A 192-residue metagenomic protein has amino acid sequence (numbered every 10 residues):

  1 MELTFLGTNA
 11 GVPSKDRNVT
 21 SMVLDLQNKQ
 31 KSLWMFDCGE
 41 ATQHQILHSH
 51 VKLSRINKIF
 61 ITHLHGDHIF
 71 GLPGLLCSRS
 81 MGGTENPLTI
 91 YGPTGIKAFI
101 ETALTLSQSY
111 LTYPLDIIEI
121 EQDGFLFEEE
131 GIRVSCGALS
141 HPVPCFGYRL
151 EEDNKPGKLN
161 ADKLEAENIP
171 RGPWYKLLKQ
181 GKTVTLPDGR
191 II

Functional and structural regions predicted by a protein language model:
M1-S49, E85-P87, Y148-L150, G157: Conserved beta-strand hairpin/beta-sheet module of binuclear metal-dependent hydrolase folds, prominently
L3, L115-I117, V134: Generic structural signal for residues in well-ordered beta-strands
V12-S14, S109, H141-V143: Short glycine/serine/proline-enriched coil/turn segments at secondary-structure junctions
V23, E121-I192: Metal-dependent phosphodiesterase/nuclease catalytic metal-binding core
E40-Y91, E119-E121: Active-site metal-binding motif and surrounding structural segment of the metallo-beta-lactamase
Q43, L53, G66, I96-K97 (+2 more regions): Alpha-helix N-cap/helix-start and coil->helix boundary motif
V51-S54, Y113, I132: Structured loop/turn residues at beta-strand edges in well-structured enzyme cores
T84-E121: Active-site neighborhood of divalent metal-dependent phosphoester bond hydrolases
